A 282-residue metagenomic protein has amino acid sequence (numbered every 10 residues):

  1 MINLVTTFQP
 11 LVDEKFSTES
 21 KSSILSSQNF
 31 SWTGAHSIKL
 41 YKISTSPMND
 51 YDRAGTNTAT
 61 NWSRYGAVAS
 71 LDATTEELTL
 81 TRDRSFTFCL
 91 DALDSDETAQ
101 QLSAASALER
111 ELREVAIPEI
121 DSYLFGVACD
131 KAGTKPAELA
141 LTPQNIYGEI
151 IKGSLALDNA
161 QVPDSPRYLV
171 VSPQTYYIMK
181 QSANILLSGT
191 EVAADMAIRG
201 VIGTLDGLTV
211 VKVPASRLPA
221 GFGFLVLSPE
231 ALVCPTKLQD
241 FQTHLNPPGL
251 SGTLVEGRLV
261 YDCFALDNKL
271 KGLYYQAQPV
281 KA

Functional and structural regions predicted by a protein language model:
I2-R53, T74-R82, S182-A282: Sequence/fold signature of self-assembling virion shell proteins
I43, A92, P173: Residues immediately flanking
Y51-R53, C89-A92, A99-L102, L124 (+1 more regions): Short, conserved acidic/polar surface loops in the N-terminal third of protein domains
R53-S63: Short Gly/aromatic-enriched secondary-structure transition segments
A69-A107: Long, hydrophobic/aromatic-enriched structural stretches that serve as scaffold segments
S95-A160, Y274-A282: Alpha-helical scaffold segments that mediate packing/assembly in large oligomeric complexes
A132-V201: Extended, solvent-exposed, turn-rich assembly/linker loops in the middle of proteins
